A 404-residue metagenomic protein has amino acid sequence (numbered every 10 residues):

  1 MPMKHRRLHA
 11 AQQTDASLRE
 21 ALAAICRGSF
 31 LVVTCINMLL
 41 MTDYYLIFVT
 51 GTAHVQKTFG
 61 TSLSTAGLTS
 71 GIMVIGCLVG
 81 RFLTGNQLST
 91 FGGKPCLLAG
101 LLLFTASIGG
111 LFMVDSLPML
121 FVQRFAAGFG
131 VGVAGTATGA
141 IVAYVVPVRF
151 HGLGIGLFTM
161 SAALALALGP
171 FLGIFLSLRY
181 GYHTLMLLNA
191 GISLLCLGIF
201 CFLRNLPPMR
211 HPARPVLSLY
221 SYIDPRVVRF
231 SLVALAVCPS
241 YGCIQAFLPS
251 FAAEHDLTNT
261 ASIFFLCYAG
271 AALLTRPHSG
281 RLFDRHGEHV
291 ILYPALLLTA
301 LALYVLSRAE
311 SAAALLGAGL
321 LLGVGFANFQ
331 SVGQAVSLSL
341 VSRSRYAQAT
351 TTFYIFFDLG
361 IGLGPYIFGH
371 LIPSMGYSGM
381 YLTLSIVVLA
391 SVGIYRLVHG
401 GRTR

Functional and structural regions predicted by a protein language model:
G28-F59, A66, Y241-F251: Helix-loop boundary and gating motifs at the non-cytosolic
G60, G92, M113-P118, G287 (+1 more regions): Helix-breaking motifs and short loop linkers at transmembrane-helix boundaries and internal kinks in secondary membrane
V74-F82, L166-A167, A269-L273, P277 (+1 more regions): Residue-level signature of mid-helix packing/kink "hotspots" within the transmembrane helices of 12-pass Major
V79-F112, H286: Conserved MFS/SLC helix-loop-helix module at the cytosolic interface between two early adjacent transmembrane helices
P95-G109, A190, V290-Y304: Structural signature of the two symmetry-related core transmembrane helices
P118-A126, A313-L321: Paired small-residue
F125-S161: Cytoplasmic helix-loop-helix junction between adjacent transmembrane helices in 12-TM secondary transporters
G191-M209, I394-V398: C-terminal membrane-cytosol helix-exit motif in multi-pass small-molecule transporters
